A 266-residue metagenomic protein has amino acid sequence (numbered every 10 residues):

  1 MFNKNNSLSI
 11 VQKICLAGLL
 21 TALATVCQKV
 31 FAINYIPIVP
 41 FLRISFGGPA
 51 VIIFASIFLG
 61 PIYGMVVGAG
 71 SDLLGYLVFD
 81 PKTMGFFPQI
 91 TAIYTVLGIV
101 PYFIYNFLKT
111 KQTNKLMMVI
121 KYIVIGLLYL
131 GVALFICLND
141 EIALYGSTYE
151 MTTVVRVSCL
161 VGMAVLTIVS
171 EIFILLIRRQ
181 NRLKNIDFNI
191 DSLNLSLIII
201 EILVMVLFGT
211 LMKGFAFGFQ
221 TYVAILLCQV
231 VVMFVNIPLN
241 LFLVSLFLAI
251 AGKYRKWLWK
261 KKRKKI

Functional and structural regions predicted by a protein language model:
M1-I266: Loop-helix junctions at membrane interfaces
